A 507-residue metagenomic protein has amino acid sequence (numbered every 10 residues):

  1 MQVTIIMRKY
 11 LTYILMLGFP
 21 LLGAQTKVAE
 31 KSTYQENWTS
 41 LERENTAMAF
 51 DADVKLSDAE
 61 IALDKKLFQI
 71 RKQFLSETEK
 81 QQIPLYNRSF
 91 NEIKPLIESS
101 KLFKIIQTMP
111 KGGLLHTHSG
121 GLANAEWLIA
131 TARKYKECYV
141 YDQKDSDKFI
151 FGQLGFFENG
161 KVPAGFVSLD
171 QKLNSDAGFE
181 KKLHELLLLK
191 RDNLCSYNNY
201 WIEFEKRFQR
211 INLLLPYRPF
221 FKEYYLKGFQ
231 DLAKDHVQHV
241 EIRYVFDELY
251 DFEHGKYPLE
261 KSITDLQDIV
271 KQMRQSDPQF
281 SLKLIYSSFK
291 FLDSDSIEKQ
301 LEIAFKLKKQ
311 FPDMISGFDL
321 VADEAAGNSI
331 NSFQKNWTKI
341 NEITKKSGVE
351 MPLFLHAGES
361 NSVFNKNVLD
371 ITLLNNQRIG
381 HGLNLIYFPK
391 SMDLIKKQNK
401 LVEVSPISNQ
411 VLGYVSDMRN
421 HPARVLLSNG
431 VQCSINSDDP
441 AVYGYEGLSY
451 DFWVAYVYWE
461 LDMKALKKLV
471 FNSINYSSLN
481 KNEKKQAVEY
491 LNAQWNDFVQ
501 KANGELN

Functional and structural regions predicted by a protein language model:
M1-K27: Bacterial Sec-dependent N-terminal signal peptides
T26-L353, A357-R378, N384-L401, P406-N507: Metal-cofactor-binding active-site regions of metalloenzymes
